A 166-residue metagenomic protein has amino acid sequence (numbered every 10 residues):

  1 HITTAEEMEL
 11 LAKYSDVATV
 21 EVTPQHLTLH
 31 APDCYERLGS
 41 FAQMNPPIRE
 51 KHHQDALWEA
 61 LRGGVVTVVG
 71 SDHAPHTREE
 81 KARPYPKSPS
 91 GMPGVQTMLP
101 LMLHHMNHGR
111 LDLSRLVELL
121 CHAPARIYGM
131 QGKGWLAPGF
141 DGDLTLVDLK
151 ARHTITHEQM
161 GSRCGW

Functional and structural regions predicted by a protein language model:
H1-V69: Histidine/acidic residue-rich metal-binding segments in metalloenzymes
T3-D16, H26-L38, A74-L101, T156: Histidine/acidic-residue-rich catalytic or RNA/ligand-binding cores of hydrolases and nuclease-related proteins
Q43, T154-H157: Short, well-ordered strand-loop elements centered on a beta-strand within folded domains, enriched for acidic residues
L61, R115-L120, G165-W166: Active-site "cap" helix and flanking loop/linker of ATP-utilizing ligase/carboxylase catalytic domains
V68-V69, P75-L149: His/Asp/Glu-enriched, well-ordered alpha-helical/loop segment that forms or immediately abuts the divalent-metal
L146-R152, M160-G161: C-terminal regulatory/interaction regions
H157-W166: A conserved acidic, glycine/proline-rich C-terminal tail/linker
